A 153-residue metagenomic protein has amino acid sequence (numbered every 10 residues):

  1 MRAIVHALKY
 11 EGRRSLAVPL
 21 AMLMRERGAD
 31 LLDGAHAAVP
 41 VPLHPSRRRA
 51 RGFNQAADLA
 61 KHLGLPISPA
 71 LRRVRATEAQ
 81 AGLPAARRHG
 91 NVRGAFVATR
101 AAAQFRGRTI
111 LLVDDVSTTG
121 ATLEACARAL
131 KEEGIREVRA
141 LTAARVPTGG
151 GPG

Functional and structural regions predicted by a protein language model:
M1-L112, T119-G153: Conserved PRPP/pyrophosphate-binding segment of the phosphoribosyltransferase/PRPP-pathway fold
